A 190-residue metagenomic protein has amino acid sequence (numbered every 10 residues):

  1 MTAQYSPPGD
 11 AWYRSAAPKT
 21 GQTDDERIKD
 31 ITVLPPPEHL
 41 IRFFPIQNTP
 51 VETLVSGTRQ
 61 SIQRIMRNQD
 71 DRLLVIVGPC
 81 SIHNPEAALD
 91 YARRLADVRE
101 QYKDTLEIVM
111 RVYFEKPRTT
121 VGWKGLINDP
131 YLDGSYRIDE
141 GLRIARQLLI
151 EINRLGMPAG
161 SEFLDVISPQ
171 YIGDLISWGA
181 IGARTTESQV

Functional and structural regions predicted by a protein language model:
T2-D24, T105-V190: Active-site-facing alpha/beta catalytic cores
P7-T20, V51-I76: Short N-terminal secondary-structure initiator segments
D10, I65-M66, A87-D90, N128-Y131: Hydrophobic, well-ordered secondary-structure segments that either form specific early membrane-associated helices used
E26-Q69: N- or domain-start disorder-to-order transition segments that initiate the globular core
T49-I62, V98-V109, E115, A145 (+1 more regions): N-terminal beta-rich core of secreted/periplasmic extracellular enzymes
R72-N84, V109-Y113: Short glycine-rich or small-residue beta-strand-to-loop segments that form or flank ligand, phosphate, metal/Fe-S
I82-Y102, S135-Q147: Glycine-rich anion/phosphate-binding loops
